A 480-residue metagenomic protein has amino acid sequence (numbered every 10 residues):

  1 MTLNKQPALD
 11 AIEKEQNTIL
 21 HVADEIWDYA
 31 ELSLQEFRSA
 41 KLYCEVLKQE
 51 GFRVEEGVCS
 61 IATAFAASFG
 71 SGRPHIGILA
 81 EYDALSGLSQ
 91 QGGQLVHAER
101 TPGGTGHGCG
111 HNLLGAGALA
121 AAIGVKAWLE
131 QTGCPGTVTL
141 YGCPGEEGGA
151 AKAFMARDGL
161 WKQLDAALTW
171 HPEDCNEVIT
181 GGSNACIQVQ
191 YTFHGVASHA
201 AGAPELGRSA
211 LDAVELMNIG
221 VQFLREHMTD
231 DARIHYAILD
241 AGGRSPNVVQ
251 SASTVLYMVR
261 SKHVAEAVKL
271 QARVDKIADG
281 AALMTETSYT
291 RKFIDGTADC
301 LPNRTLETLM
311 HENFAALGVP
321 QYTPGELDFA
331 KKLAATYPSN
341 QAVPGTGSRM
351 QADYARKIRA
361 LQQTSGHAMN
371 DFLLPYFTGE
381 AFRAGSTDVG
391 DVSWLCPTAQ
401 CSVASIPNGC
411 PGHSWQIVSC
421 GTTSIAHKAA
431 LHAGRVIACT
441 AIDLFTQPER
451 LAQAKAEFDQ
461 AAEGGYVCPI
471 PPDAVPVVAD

Functional and structural regions predicted by a protein language model:
T2-H107, N112, A116-G136: Acidic/His- and Gly-rich active-site-bordering loop/insert found across diverse amide/peptide-bond hydrolases
T2-L3, H21-E25, V96-G104, F193-A201 (+3 more regions): A short small-residue
N4, E15-V22, Q35-V46, P74 (+21 more regions): General structural feature for long, well-ordered alpha-helical segments within catalytic domains of soluble enzymes
I26, A67, I78, H111 (+9 more regions): Divalent metal-coordination and catalytic microenvironments
E31-L32, Y141-G145, I294-D299: Conserved short loop/turn motifs at secondary-structure junctions
T63, L85-G87, L95-G106, N112-L113 (+3 more regions): Histidine/acidic-residue-rich, glycine-tolerant segments that coordinate divalent metal ions
G77-L79, H194, C401-A404: Non-cysteine beta-strand/loop elements that form the S-adenosyl-L-methionine
E215-D480: Metal-dependent amide/peptide-bond hydrolase catalytic core, centered on the "pita-bread" metallohydrolase fold
